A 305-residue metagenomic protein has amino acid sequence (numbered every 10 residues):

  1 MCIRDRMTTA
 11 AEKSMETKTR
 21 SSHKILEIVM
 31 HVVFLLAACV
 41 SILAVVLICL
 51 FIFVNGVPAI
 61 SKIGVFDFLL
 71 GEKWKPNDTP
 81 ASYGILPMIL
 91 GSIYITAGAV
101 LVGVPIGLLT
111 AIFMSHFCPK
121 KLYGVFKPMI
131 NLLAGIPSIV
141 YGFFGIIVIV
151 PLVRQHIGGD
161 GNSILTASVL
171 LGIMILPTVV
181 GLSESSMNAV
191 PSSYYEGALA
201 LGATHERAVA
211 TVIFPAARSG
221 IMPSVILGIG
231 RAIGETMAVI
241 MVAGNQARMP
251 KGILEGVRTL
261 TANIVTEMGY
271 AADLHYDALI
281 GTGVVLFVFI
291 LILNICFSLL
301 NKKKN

Functional and structural regions predicted by a protein language model:
M1-D5: Conserved small/polar residues in nucleotide/adenosyl-binding loops
T17-I28, V32, F53-A99, P119-K120 (+1 more regions): Periplasmic/extracellular loop-to-transmembrane helix junction in inner-membrane transport proteins
E27, I106, P119-G124, E196-P223: Amphipathic cytosolic juxtamembrane alpha-helices at the membrane-cytosol interface of multi-pass membrane transporters
G98-I130, P151, F297-K302: Transmembrane-helix boundary motif in ABC transporter permease subunits
N131-L171: Generic hydrophobic transmembrane alpha-helix motif, especially the helices
L182-S183, H205-M241: Transmembrane alpha-helices
E184-N188, S192, L199, T266-N305: C-terminal transmembrane helix and the adjacent membrane-cytosol boundary/short C-terminal tail of inner/organellar
V239-F287: Interhelical loop and adjacent transmembrane-helix boundary motif in polytopic membrane transport permeases
